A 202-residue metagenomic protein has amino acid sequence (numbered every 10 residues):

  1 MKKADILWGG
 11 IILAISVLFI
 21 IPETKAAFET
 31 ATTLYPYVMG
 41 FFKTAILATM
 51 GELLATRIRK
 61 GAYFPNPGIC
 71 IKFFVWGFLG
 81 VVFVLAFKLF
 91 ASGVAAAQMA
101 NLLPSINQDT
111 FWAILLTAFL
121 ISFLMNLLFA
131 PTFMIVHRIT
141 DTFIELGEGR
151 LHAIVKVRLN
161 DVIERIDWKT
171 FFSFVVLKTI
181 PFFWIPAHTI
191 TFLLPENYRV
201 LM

Functional and structural regions predicted by a protein language model:
M1-M202: Juxtamembrane/disordered regions of integral membrane proteins
